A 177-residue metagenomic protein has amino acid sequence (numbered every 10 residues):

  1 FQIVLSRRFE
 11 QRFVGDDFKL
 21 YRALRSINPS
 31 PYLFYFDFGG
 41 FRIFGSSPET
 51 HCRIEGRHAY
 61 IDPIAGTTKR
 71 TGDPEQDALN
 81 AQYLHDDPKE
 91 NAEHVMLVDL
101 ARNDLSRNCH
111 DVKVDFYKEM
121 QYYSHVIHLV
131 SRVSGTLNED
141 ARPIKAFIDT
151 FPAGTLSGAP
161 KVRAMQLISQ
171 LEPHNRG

Functional and structural regions predicted by a protein language model:
F1-G177: Extended alpha-helical targeting/anchoring segments, especially N-terminal organellar/secretory targeting helices
